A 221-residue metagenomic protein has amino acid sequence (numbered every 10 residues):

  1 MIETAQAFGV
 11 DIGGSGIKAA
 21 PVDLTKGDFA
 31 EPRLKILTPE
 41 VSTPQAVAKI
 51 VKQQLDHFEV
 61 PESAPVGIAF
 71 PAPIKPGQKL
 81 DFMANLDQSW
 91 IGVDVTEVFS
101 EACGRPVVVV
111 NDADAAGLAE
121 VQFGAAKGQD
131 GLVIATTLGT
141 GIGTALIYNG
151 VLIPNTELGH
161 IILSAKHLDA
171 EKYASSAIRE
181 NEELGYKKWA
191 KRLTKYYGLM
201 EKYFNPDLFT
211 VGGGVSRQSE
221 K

Functional and structural regions predicted by a protein language model:
M1-F8, A20-L24, E31-L34, V41-Q45 (+4 more regions): Glycine/GP-enriched mid-protein hinge/lid loop-to-helix segment characteristic of carbohydrate kinases
V10-S15: Asp-based phosphoryl-transfer active-site loop
G16, D28-F29, L80, L152: Hydrophobic "anchor" residues
G16, M200, F204-K221: Glycine-rich phosphate-binding loops at beta-strand->alpha-helix junctions
L24-K26, P73: Short coil/turn motifs at secondary-structure junctions
P32-L34, P39-K52, D56, P61-V66 (+3 more regions): Glycine-rich phosphate-binding loop and adjoining helix at the ATP-binding site of ATP-dependent phosphoryl-transfer
V66-A72, L138-T140, D207-V215: Glycine-rich beta-strand-to-loop/alpha-helix junction loops that act as flexible
